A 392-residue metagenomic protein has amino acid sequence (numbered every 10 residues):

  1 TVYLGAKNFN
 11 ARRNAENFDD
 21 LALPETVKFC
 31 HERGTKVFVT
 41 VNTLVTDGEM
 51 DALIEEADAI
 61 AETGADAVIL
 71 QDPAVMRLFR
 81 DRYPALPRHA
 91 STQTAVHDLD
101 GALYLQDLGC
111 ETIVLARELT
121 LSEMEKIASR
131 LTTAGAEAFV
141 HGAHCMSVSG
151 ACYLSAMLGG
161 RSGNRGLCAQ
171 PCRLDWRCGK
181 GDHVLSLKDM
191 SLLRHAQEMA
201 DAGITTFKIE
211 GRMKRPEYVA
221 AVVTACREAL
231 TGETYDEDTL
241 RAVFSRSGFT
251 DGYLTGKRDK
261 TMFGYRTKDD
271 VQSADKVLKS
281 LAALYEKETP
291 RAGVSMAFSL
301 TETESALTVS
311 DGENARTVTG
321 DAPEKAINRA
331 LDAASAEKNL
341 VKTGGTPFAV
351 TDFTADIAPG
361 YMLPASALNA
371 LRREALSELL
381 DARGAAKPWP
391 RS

Functional and structural regions predicted by a protein language model:
T1-R13, P24-I54, D58-A61, L70 (+3 more regions): Surface-exposed amphipathic alpha-helical tracts and adjacent flexible/coil segments at the periphery of soluble enzymes
F18-L23: Glycine-rich, highly charged phosphate/nucleotide-binding loops
A74-V75: Alpha-helix capping/helix-boundary segments
S91-V96, L115: Aromatic/His-enriched, Gly/Pro-containing loop or helix-boundary segments that lie immediately adjacent to catalytic
